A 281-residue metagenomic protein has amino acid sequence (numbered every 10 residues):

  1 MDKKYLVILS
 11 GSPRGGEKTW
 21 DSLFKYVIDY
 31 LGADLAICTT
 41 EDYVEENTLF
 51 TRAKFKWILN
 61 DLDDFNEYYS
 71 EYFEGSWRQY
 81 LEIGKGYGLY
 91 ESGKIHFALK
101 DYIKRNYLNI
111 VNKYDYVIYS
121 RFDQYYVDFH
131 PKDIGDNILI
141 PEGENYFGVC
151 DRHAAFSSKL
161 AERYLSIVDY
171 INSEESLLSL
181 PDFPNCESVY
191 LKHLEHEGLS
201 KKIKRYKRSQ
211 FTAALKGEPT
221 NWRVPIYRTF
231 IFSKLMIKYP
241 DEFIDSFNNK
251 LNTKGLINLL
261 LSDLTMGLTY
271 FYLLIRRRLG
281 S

Functional and structural regions predicted by a protein language model:
M1-S281: ER/Golgi luminal nucleotide-sugar-dependent glycosyltransferases, focusing on the catalytic module
